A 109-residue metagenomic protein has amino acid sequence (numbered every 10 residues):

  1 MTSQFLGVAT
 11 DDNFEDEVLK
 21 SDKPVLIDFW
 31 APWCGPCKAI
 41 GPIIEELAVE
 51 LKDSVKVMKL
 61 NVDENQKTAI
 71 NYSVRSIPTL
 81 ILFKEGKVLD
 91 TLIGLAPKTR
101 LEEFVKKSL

Functional and structural regions predicted by a protein language model:
M1-L26, A31-K56, D63-T79, K84-L109: Proteins that catalyze or organize thiol-disulfide redox chemistry and the adjacent proteostasis machinery handling
